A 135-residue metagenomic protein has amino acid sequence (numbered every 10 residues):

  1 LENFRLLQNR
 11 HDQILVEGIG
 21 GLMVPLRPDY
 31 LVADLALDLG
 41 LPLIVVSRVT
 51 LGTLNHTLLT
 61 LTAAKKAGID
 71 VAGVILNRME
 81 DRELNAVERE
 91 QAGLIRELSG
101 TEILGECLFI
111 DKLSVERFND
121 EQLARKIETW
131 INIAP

Functional and structural regions predicted by a protein language model:
L1-L26, A33: Phosphate-binding/switch loop-helix module in NTP-utilizing enzymes
N3, V32-L35, T60, Q91 (+1 more regions): A general structural detector for well-ordered alpha-helical segments in enzyme core domains, enriched
L15-E17, I44, I75: Structural motif
G21, T50-L51, R78-E83: Short histidine/acidic/glycine/proline-rich micro-motifs that form metal- and phosphate-coordinating active-site loops
R27-T50: Inter-motif core of Ras-like GTPase G domains
T62-P135: C-terminal lobe/tail of nucleotide-utilizing enzymes
